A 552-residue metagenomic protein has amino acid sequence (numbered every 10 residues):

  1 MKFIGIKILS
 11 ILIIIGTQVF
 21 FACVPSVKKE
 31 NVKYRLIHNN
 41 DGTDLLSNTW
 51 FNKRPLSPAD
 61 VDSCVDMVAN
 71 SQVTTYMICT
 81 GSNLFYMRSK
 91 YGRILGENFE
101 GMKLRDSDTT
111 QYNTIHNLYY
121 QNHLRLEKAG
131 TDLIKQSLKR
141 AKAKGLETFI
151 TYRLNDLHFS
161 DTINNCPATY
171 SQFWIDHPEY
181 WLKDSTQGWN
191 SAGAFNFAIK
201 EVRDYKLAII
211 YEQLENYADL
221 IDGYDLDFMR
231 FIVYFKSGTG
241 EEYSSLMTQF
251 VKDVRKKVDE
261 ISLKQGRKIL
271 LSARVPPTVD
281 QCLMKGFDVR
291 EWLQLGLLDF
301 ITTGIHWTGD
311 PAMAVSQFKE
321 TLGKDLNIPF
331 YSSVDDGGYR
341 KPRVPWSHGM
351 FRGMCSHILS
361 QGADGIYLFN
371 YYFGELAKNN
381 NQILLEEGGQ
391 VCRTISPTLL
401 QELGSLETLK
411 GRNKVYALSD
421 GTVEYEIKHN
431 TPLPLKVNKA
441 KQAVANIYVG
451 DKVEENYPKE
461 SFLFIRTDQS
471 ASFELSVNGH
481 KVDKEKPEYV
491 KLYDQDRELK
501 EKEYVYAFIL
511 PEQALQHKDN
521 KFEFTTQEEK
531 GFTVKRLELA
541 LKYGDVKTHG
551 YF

Functional and structural regions predicted by a protein language model:
N31-P58, M102-K139, I150-E212, V344-P345 (+1 more regions): Active-site-adjacent "subsite" loops/lids of carbohydrate-active enzymes
N40-T43, R274-P276, F318, L322-G349: Active-site clefts of carbohydrate-active enzymes
L46, R54-A59, G81-Y86, E127 (+4 more regions): Acidic-and-aromatic substrate-binding clefts and catalytic sites of carbohydrate-active enzymes
A59-Y86, N216-G223, S360-G365: Catalytic domains of carbohydrate-active enzymes, especially glycoside hydrolases
V73-L126, K236, T303, S316-Q317: Aromatic-lined carbohydrate-binding/catalytic grooves of carbohydrate-active enzymes
V73-N83, F300-P311, P345-N413: Substrate-binding cleft of secreted/luminal carbohydrate-active enzymes
E201, Y205-N327: Active-site neighborhood of glycoside hydrolase catalytic domains
D468-H549: Beta-strand-rich ligand-recognition modules
